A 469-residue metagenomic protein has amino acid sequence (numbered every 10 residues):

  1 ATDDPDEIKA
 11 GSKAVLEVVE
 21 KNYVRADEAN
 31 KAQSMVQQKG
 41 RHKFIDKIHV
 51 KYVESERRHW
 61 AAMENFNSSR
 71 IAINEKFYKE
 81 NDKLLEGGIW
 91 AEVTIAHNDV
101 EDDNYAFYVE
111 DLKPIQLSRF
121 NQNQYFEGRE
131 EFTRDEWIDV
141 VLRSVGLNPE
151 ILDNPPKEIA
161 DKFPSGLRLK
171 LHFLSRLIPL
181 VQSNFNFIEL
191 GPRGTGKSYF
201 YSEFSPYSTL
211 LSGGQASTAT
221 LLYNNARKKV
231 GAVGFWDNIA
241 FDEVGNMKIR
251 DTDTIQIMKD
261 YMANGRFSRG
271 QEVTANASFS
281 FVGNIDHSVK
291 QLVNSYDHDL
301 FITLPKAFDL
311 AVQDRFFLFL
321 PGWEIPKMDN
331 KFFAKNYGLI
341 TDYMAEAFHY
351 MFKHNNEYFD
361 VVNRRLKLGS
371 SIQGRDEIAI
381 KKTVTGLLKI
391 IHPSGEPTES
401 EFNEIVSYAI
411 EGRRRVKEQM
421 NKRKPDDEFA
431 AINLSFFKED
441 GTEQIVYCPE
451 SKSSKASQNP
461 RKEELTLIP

Functional and structural regions predicted by a protein language model:
A1-N148: Extended, charged/polar low-complexity intrinsically disordered regions
D3-A10, A14, V24-D27, K43 (+8 more regions): Charged, alpha-helix-enriched surfaces in structured cytosolic catalytic cores of large nucleotide-utilizing machines
E127, E131, G166-K170, A334-Y337 (+2 more regions): Conserved phosphate/pyrophosphate-binding and hydrolysis machinery centered on Walker-type P-loop NTPases, extending
E136-P164, K353-S371: Short amphipathic alpha-helical segments and their helix-coil junctions
I151-P155, K162-L300, D314, S435-P460: Conserved ASCE/P-loop NTPase catalytic core
E272-F279, N284-I391, G395: Phosphate-sensing "switch" segment of ASCE/P-loop ATPases
R364-P469: C-terminal alpha-helical "lid" subdomain
